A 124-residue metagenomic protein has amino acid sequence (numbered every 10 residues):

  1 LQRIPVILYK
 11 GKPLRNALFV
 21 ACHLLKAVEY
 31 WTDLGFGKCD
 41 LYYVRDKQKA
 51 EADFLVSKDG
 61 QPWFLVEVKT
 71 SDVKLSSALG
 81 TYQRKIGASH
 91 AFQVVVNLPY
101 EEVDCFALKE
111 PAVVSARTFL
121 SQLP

Functional and structural regions predicted by a protein language model:
L1-P124: A cross-kingdom feature that marks ATP-driven nucleic-acid transaction machinery
